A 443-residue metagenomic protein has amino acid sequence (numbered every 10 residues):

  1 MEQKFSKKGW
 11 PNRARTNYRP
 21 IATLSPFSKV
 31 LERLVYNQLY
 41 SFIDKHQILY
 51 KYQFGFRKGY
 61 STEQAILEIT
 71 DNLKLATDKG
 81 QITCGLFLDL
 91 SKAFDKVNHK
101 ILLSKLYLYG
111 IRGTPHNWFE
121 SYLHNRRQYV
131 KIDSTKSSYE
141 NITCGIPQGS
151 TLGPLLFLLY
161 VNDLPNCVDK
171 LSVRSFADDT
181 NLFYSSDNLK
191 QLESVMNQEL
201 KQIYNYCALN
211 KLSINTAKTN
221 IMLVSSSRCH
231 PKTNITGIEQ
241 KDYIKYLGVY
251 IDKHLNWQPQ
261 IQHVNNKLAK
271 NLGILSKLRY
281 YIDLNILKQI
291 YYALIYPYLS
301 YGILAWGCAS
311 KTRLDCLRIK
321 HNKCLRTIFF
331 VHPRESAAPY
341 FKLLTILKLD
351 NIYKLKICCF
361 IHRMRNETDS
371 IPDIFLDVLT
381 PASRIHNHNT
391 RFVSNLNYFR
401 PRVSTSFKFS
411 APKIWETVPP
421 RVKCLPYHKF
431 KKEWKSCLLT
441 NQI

Functional and structural regions predicted by a protein language model:
M1-E2, R19, Q53, G85-A93 (+10 more regions): Catalytic palm active-site di-aspartate
M1-P147: Conserved pre-catalytic core of RNA-dependent polymerases
E2, R19, L31, V35 (+20 more regions): Mobile genetic element proteins and their domesticated derivatives, centered on retroelements and DNA transposons
A14-R15, K74-I82, Y204, A208-N215 (+4 more regions): Short, charged alpha-helical motifs in flexible N/C-terminal segments and linkers
V35-Q53, P154-F183: Active-site palm subdomain of RNA-directed nucleic acid polymerases
K92-Y109, N181-Y204: Catalytic palm subdomain of template-directed nucleic-acid polymerases, centered on the conserved carboxylate motif
Q198, L212-I244: Short, conserved micro-motifs composed of acidic
E239-A305: Basic, alpha-helical interaction scaffolds
